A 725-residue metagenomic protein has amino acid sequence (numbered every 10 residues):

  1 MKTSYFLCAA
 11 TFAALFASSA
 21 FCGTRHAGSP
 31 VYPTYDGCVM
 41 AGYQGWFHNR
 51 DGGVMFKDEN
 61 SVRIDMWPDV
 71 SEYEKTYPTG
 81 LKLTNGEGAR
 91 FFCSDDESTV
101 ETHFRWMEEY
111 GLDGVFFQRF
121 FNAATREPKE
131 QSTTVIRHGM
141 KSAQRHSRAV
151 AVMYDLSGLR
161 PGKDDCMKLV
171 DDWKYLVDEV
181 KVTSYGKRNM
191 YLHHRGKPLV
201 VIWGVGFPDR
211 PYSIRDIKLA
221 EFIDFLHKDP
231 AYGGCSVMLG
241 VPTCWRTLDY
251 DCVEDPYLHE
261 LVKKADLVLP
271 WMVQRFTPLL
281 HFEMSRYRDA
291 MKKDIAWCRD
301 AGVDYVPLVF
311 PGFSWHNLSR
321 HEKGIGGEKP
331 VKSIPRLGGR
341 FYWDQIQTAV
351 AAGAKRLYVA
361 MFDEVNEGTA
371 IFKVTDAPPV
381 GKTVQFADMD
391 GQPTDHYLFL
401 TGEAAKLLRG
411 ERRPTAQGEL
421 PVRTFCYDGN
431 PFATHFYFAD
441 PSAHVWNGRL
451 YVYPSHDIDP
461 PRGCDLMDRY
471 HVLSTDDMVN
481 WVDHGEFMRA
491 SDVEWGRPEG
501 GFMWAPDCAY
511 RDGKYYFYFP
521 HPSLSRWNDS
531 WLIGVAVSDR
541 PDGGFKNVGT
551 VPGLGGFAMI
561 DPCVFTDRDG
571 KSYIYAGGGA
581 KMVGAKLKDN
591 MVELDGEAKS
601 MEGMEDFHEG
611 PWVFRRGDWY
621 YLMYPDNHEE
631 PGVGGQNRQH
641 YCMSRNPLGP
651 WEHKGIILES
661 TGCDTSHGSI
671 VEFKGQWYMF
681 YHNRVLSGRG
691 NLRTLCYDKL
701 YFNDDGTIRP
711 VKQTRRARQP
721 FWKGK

Functional and structural regions predicted by a protein language model:
M1, A17-A20, T24: N-terminal secretory targeting modules
M1-A9: Bacterial N-terminal signal peptides that target proteins for export
T3, G204, P242-T243, V273-Q274 (+5 more regions): Histidine- and/or cysteine-centered catalytic micro-motif in compact active-site loops
C8-S19: Bacterial N-terminal signal peptides
A9, C166, A265, E593-D595 (+1 more regions): A broad structural signal for short, well-ordered beta-strand segments within beta-sheet-rich domains
T24-A27, G233, P421-K725: Carbohydrate-active catalytic/glycan-binding domains of CAZyme proteins, especially the secreted or lumenal ectodomains
R25-L420: Glycan-processing catalytic domains of CAZymes
